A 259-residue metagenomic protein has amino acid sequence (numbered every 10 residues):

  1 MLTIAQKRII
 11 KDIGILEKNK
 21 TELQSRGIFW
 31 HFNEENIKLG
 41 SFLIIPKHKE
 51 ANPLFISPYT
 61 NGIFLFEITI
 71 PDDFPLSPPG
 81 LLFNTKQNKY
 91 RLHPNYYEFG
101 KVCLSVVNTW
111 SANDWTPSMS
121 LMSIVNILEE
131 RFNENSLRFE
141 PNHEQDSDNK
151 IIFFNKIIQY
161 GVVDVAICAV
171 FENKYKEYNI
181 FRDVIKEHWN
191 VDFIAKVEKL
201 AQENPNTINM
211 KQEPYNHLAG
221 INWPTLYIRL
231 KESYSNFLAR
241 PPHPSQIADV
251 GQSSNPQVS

Functional and structural regions predicted by a protein language model:
M1-G62, D73-S259: UBC/E2-like fold recognition across ubiquitin and ubiquitin-like conjugation systems, capturing catalytically active
